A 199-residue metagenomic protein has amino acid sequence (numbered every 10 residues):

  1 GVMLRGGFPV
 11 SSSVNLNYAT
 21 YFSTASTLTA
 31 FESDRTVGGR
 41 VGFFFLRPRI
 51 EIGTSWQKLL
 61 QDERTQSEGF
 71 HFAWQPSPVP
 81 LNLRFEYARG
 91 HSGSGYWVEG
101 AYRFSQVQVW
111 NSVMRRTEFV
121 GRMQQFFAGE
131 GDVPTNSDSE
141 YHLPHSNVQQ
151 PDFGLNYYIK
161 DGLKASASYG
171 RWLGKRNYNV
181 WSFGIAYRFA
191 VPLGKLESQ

Functional and structural regions predicted by a protein language model:
G1-E51: Aromatic- and glycine-enriched pocket-lining scaffold segments that form the walls of small-molecule binding clefts
L4, G100, Y178-Q199: Outer-membrane beta-barrel "beta-signal"
N17-S23, G53-Q57, R84-A88, E118-Q124 (+4 more regions): Transmembrane beta-strands of outer-membrane beta-barrel proteins
A25-T27, N136-L143, G170-R171: Extracellular loop and loop/strand-boundary signature of outer-membrane beta-barrel proteins
A30, G131-T135, E197: Outer-membrane beta-barrel and related beta-rich outer-membrane complex signature in Gram-negative bacteria
S33-V37, R64-E68, S92-Y96, N147-P151 (+1 more regions): Residues that define the transmembrane beta-barrel architecture of outer-membrane proteins
G42-L143, Y187: Detector for outer-membrane/organellar transmembrane beta-barrel domains, recognizing the amphipathic beta-strand
Q150-G184: Internal helix-turn-beta structural module
